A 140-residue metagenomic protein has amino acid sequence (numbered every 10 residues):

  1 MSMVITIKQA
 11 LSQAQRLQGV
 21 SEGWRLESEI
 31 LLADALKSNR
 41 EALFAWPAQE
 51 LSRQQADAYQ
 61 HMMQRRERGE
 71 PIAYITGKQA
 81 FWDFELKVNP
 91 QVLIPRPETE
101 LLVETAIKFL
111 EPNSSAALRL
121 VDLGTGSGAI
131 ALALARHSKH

Functional and structural regions predicted by a protein language model:
M1-F44, Q49-L51: Non-catalytic accessory regions of SAM-dependent methyltransferases
L11, S28-E29, Y59, I72 (+2 more regions): A general structural signal for well-ordered alpha-helical segments in protein cores
Q15-G19, Q64, E111: A general structural signal for alpha-helical elements within enzymatic catalytic domains
W24, V92, N113: Aromatic-acidic/polar surface patches that form glycan- and anion
I30-F109: Conserved AdoMet
L101-H140: Conserved SAM/SAH cofactor-binding pocket of Class I
